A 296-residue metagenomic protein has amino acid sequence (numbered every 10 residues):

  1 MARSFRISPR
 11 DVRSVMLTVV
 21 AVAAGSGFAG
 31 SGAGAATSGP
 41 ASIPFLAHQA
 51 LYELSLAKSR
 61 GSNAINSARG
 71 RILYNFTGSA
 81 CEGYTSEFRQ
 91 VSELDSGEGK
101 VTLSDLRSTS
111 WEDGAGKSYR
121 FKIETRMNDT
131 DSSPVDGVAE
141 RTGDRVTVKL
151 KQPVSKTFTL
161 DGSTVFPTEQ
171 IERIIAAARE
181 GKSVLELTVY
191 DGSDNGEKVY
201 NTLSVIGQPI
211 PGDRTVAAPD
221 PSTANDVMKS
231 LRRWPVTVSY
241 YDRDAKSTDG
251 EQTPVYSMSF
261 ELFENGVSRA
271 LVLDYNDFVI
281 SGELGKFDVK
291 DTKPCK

Functional and structural regions predicted by a protein language model:
R3-T18: Bacterial N-terminal signal peptides that target proteins for export
V15-G27: Bacterial N-terminal signal peptides
G32-G83, E87-V101, C295: N-terminal cleavable signal peptides for secretion/export
P40-A47, N75-Y84, W111-K117, V227-L231 (+1 more regions): A short, structured loop/turn motif at beta-sheet edges
Y52-A57, F88-E93, F121-R126, V236-A245: Short beta-strand segments that buttress and anchor functional surface loops
G70-T77, D105-E112, G137-A139, M258-E261: Hydrophobic/aromatic beta-strand elements that line small-molecule binding cavities or substrate pockets in beta-rich
F88-T142: Hydrophobic/aromatic-rich structural module bridging two neighboring secondary-structure elements via a short loop
E124-K296: Mature, soluble, non-transmembrane domains
